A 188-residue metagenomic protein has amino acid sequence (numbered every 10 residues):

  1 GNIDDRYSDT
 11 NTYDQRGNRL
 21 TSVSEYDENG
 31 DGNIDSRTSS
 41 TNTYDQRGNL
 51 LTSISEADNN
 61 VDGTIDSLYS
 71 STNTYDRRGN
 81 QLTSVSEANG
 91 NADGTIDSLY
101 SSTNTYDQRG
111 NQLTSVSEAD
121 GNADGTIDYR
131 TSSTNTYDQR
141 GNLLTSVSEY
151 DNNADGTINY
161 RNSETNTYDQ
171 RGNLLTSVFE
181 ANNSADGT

Functional and structural regions predicted by a protein language model:
G1-T188: Buried hydrophobic residues that stabilize the cores of well-folded domains
